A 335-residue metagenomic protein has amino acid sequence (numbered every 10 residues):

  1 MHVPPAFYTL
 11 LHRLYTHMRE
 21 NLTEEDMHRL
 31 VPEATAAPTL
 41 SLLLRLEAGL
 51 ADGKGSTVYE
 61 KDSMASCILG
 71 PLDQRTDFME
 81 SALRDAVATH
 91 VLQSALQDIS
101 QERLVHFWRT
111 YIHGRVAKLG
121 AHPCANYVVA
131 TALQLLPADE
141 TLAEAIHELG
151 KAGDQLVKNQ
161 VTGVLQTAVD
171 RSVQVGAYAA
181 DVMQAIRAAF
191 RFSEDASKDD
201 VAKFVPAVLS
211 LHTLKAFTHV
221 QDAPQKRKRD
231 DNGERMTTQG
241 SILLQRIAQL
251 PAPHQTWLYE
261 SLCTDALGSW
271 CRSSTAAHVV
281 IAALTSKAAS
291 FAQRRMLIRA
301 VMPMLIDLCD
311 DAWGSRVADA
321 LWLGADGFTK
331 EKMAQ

Functional and structural regions predicted by a protein language model:
M1-Q335: Eukaryotic gene-expression regulator signature that favors modular helical reader/repeat domains and their
